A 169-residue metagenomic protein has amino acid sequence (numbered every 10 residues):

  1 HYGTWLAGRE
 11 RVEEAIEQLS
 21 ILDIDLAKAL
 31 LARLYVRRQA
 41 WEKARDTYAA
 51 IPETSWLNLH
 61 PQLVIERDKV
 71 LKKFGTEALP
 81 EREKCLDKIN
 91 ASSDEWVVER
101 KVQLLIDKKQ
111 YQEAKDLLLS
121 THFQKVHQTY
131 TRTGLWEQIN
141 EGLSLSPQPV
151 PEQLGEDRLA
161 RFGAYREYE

Functional and structural regions predicted by a protein language model:
H1, E10, L22-L30, T54-E66 (+6 more regions): Generic helix N-cap/helix-start motif at coil->alpha-helix transitions
W5, L34, V70-K72, L104 (+1 more regions): Residue-level signature for tetratricopeptide repeat
G8, R37, K73-G75, D107 (+1 more regions): Alpha-helix C-terminal capping/termination sites
R11-I21, E42-E53, T76-N90, Q110-F123 (+1 more regions): Alpha-helical repeat scaffolds
R33, Q103, L118-S144: Extended, hydrophobic interaction surfaces within ordered domains
R37-W41, R67-K69, W136-Q138: Short, intrinsically disordered/low-complexity patches at protein termini and at juxtamembrane boundaries
Q39-W41, A49, Q62, V102: Extended, non-globular or repeat-rich regions with surface exposure
